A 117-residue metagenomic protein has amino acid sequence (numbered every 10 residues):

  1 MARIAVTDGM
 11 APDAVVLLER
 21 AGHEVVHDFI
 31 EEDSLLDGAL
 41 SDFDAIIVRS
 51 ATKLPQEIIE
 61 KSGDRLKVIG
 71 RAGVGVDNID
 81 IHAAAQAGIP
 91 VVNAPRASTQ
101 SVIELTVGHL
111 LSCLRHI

Functional and structural regions predicted by a protein language model:
M1-D44: N-terminal glycine-/charge-rich "phosphate-binding" loop or analogous flexible N-terminal tail
A5, A45-I117: Phosphate/diphosphate ligand-binding glycine-rich loop within oxidoreductases
